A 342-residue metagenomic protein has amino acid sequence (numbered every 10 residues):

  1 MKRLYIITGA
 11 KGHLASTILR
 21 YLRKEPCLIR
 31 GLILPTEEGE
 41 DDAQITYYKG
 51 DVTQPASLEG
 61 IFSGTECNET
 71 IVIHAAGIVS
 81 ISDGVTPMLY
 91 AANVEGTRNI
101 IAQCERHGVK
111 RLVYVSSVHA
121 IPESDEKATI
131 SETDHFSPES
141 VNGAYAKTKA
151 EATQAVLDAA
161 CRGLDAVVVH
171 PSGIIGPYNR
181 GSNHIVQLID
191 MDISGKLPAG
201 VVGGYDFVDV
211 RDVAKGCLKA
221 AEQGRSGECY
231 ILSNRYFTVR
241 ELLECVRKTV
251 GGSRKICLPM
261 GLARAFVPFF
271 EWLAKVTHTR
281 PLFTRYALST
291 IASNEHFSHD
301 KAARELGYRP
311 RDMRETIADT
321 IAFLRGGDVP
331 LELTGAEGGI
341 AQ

Functional and structural regions predicted by a protein language model:
L4-E25: N-terminal Rossmann NAD(P)H-binding glycine-rich loop of SDR-like oxidoreductase domains
K49-E95, N99, Q103: NAD(P)H-binding glycine-rich loop region in Rossmannoid oxidoreductase-like domains and their noncatalytic homologs
I81, V118-A128, I174-R180: Conserved catalytic-site region of short-chain dehydrogenase/reductase
E95-Y145: Conserved Rossmann-fold NAD(P)-dependent oxidoreductase catalytic core, especially the SDR/UDP-sugar
S116, Q154-P177: Conserved beta-loop-beta element that borders a ligand/cofactor-binding pocket
P138-E139, L188-V208, D212: A conserved pocket-lining segment of Rossmann-fold NAD(P)-dependent short-chain dehydrogenase/reductase
H184, V201-A221, E228: Substrate-positioning beta->alpha
G216-L282, H299, R304, R314-Q342: Mid/C-terminal beta-alpha module of Rossmann-like enzyme folds, strongest in SDR-family dehydrogenases/epimerases
